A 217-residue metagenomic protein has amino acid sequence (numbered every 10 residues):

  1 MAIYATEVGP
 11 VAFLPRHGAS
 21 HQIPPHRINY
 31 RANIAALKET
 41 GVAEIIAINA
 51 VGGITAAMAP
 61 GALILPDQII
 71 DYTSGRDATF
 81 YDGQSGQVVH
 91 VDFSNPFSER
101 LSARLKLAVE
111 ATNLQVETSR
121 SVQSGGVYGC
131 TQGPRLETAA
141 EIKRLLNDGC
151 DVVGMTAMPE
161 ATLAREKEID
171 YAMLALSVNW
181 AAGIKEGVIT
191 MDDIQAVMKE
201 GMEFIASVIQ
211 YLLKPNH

Functional and structural regions predicted by a protein language model:
M1-F93: Metabolite-binding pocket within alpha/beta catalytic cores that recognizes anionic/polar moieties
I34, I142, M158-A161: Generic hydrophobic/aromatic pocket-lining and core-packing "Φ" positions
K38-G41, L146, R165: Non-catalytic positions within long, well-ordered alpha-helices that form the structural scaffold/packing of enzyme
A43-E44, D151, D170: Short acidic/polar active-site loop segments enriched in Thr and Asp
N95-N147: Active-site rim beta-loop-alpha module in soluble metabolic enzymes
M155-D193: Zn-dependent metallopeptidase/amidohydrolase metal-coordination segment
A181-H217: His/Asp/Glu-rich mid-to-C-terminal helical/loop segments that flank catalytic regions of hydrolases
